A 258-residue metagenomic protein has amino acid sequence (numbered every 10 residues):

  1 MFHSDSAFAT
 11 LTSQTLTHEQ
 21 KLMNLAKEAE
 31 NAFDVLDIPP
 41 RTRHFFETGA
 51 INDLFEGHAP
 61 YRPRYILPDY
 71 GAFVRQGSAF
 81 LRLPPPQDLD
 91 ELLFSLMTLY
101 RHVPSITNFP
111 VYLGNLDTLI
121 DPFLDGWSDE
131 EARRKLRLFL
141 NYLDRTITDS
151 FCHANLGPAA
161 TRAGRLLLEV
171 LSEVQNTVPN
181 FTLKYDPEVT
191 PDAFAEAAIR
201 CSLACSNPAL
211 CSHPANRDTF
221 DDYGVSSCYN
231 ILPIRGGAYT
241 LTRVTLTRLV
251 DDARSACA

Functional and structural regions predicted by a protein language model:
F2-A258: Conserved catalytic cores of very large enzyme subunits
